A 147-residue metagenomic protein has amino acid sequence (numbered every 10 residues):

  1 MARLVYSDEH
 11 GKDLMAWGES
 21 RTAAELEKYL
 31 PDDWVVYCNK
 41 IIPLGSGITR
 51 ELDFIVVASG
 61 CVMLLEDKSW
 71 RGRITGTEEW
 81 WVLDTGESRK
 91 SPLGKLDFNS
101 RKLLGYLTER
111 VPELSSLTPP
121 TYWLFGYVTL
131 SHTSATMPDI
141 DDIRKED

Functional and structural regions predicted by a protein language model:
M1-D147: Intrinsically disordered, low-complexity Ser/Thr/Pro/Gly-rich regulatory segments
